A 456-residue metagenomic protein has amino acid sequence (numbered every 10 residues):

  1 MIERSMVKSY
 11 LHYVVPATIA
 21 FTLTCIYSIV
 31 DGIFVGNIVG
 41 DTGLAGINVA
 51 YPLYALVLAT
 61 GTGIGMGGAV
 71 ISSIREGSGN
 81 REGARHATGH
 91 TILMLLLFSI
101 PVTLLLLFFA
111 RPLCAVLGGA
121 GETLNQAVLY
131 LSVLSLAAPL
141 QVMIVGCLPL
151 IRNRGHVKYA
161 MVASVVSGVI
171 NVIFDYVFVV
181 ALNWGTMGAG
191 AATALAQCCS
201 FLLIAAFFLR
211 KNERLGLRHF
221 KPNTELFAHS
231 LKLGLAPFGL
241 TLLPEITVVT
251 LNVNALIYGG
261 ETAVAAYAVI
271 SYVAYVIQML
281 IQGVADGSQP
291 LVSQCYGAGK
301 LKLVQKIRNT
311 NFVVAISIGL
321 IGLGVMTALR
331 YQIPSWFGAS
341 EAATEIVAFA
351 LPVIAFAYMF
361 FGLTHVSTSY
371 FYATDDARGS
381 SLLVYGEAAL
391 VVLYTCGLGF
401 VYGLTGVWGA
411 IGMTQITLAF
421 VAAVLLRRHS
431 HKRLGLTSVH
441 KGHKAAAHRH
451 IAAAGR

Functional and structural regions predicted by a protein language model:
M1-A17, S72-P139, A181-L235, V292-A357 (+1 more regions): Short alpha-helical transmembrane segments in multi-pass integral membrane proteins
I2-I38, P52-G67, I71, L96-T103 (+4 more regions): N-terminal transmembrane alpha-helices
H12-D31, V133, I144, S167 (+4 more regions): Transmembrane helical elements of multi-pass membrane transporters/channels
A17, F21, I33, V70 (+15 more regions): Transmembrane alpha-helix boundary and packing residues in multipass membrane permease domains and related
I26-A45, C114-G121, V177-W184, E245-V276 (+3 more regions): Helix-terminus/linker motif at the lipid-water interface of multi-pass membrane proteins
L44-L104, Q141-A160, A266-L329, F361-D375 (+2 more regions): Small-residue-rich hydrophobic transmembrane alpha-helices
L56-A59, T103, N171-Y176, F201-A205 (+4 more regions): Hydrophobic transmembrane alpha-helices of multi-pass small-molecule transporters
G65, V133-R152, A160-N171, A189-L202 (+4 more regions): Short runs within selected transmembrane alpha-helices of multi-pass transporters and secretion channels
